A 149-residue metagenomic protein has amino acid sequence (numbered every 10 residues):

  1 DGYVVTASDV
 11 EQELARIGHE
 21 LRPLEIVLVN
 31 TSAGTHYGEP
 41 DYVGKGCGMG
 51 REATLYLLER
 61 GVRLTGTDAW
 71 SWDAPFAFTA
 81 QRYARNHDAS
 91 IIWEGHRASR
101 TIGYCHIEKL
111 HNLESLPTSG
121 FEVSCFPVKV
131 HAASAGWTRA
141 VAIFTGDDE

Functional and structural regions predicted by a protein language model:
D1-E149: Active-/binding-site microenvironments in catalytic and ligand-binding cores
